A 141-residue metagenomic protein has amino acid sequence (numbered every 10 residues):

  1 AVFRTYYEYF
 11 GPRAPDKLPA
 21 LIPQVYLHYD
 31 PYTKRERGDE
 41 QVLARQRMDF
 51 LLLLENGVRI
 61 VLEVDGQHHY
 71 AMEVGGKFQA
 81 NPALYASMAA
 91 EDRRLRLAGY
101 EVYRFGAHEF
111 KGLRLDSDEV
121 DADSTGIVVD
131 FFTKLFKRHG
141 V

Functional and structural regions predicted by a protein language model:
A1-R35: Acidic-basic catalytic patches of nuclease active cores, encompassing PD-(D/E)XK and other metal-cofactor nuclease
F3, Y7, H28, H68-H69 (+2 more regions): Histidine (H) residue identity feature
Y9-R13, L53, A98, R138: Alpha-helix C-cap/termination motif
R13-P15, V42, L54, S87: A generic structural signal for short, solvent-exposed coil/turn residues that cap or connect secondary-structure
K17, K34, K77, K111 (+1 more regions): Context-gated lysine
L21-V61: Active-site metal-binding core of divalent-cation-utilizing nuclease and nuclease-like domains
L54-D130: Basic, amphipathic alpha-helical patches used to engage nucleic acids or provide basic targeting signals, exemplified
I127-H139: C-terminal alpha-helix
